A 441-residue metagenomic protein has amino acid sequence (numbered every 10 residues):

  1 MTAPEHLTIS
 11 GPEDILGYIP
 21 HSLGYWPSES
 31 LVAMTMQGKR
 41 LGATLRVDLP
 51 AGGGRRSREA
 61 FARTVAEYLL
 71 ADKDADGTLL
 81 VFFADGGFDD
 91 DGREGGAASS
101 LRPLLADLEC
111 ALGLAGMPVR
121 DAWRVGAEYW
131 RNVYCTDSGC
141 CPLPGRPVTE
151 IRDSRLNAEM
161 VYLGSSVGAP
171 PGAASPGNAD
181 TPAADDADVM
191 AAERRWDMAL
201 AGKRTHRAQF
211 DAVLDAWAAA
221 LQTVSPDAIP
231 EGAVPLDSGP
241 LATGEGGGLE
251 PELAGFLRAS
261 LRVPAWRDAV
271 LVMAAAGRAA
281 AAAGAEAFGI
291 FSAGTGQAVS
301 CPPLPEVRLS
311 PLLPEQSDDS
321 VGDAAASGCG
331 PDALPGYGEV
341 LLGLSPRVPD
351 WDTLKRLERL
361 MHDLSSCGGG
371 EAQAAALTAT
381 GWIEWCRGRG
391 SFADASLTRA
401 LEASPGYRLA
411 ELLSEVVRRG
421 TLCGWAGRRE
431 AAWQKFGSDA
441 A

Functional and structural regions predicted by a protein language model:
T2-P20, W26-E29, G42, D48-A441: Charged, compositionally biased boundary regions
L31-T35: Short beta-strand scaffold segments in enzyme catalytic cores
M36-R40: Short acidic-glycine loop/turn motifs at beta-strand connectors
